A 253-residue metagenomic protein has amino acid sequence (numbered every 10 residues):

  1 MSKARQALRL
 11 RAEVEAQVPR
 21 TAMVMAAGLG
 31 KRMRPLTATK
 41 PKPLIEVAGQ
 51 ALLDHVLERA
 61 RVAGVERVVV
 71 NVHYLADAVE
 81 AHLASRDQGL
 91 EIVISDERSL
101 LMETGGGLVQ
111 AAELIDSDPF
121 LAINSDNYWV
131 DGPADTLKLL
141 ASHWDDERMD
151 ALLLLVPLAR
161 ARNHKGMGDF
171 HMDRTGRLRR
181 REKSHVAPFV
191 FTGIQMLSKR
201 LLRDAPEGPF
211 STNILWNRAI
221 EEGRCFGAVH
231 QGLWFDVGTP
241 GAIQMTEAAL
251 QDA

Functional and structural regions predicted by a protein language model:
S2-V24, R32, E46, Q50-V130 (+3 more regions): Conserved N-terminal catalytic core of the sugar/cofactor nucleotidyltransferase
G30-R32, E147: Glycine-rich "HGGG/HGxG" loop immediately N-terminal to the catalytic nucleophile of the alpha/beta-hydrolase
A38-K42: Short alpha-helical oligomerization interface
Y74, L152-D169: Short beta-strand-to-loop element that shapes/binds the nucleotide-sugar donor at the catalytic cleft/hinge
L83-A84, Q88, M167-R177: Acidic-glycine-rich active-site phosphate/pyrophosphate-binding loop
I94-S95, A151, G227: Generic preference for hydrophobic
L121, Y128-D146, L158-R162, G166 (+1 more regions): Catalytic-core segments of class I nucleotidyltransferases/pyrophosphorylases that form NMP-activated intermediates
